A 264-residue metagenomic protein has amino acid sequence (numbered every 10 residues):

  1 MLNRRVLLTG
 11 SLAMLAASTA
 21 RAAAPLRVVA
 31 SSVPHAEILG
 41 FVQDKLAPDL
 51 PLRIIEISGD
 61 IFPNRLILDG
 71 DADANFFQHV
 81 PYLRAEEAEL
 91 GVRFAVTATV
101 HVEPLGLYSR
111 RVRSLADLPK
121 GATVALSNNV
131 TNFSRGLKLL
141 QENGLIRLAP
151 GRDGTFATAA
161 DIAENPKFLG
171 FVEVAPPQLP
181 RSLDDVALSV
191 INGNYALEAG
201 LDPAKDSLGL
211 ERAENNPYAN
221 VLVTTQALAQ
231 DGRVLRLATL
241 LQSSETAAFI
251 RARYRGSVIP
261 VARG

Functional and structural regions predicted by a protein language model:
V6-A22: N-terminal export signals
A23-V33, L52-I55, T123-V124: Short, well-ordered beta-strand elements
S31-R53, F62: Short, polar/charged alpha-helical segment
V33, S58-D60, G70, A74-R84 (+4 more regions): Beta->alpha turn/N-cap motifs
I55-R65, D153-R181: Short helix-initiation/N-cap motifs at beta->coil->alpha
A85-T97, R110-V112, L183-D185, V190 (+1 more regions): Ligand-binding "clamshell"
T97-R147, A247: A conserved helix-loop-strand patch within extracytoplasmic ligand-binding domains of the periplasmic binding
A98-S109, L197-Q242, S257-G264: Periplasmic-binding protein-like
